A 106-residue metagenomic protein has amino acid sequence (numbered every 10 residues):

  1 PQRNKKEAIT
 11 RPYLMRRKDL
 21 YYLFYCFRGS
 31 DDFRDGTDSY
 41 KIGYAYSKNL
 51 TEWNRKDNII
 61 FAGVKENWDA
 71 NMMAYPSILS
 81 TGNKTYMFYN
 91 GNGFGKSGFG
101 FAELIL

Functional and structural regions predicted by a protein language model:
P1-L106: Carbohydrate-active catalytic/glycan-binding domains of CAZyme proteins, especially the secreted or lumenal ectodomains
